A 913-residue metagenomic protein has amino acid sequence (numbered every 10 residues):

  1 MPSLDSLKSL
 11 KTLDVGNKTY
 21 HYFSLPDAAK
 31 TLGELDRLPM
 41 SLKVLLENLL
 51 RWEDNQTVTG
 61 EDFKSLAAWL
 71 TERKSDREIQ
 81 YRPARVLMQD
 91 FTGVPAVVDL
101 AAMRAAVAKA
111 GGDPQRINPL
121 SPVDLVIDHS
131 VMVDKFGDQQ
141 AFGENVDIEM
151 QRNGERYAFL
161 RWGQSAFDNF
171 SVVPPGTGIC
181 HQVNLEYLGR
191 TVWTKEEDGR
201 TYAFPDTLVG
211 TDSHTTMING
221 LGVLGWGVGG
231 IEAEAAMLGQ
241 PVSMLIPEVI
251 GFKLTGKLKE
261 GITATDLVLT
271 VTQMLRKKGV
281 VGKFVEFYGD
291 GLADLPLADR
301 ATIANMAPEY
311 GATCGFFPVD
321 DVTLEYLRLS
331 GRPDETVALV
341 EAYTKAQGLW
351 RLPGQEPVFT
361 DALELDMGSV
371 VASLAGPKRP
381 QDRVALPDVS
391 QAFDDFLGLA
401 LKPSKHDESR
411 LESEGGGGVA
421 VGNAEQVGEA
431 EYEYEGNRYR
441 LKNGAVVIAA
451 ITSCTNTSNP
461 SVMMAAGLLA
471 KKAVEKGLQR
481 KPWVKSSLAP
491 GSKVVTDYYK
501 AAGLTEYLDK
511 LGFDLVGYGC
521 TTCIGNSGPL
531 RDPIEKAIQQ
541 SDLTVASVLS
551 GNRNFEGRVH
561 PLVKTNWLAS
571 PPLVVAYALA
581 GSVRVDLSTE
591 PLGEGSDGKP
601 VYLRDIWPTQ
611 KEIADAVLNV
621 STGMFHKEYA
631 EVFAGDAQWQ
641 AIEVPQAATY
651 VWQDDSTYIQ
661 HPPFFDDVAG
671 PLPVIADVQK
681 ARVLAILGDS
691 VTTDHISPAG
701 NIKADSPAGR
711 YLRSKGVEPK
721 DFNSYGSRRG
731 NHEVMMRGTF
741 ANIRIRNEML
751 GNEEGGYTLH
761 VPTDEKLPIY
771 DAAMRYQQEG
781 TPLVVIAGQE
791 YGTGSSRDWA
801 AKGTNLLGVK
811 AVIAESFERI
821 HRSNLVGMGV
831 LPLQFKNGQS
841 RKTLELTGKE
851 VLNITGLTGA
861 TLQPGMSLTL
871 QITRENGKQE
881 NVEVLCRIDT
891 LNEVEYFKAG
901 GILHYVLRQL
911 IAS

Functional and structural regions predicted by a protein language model:
M1-S913: Fe-S-dependent hydro-lyases/dehydratases of central metabolism
